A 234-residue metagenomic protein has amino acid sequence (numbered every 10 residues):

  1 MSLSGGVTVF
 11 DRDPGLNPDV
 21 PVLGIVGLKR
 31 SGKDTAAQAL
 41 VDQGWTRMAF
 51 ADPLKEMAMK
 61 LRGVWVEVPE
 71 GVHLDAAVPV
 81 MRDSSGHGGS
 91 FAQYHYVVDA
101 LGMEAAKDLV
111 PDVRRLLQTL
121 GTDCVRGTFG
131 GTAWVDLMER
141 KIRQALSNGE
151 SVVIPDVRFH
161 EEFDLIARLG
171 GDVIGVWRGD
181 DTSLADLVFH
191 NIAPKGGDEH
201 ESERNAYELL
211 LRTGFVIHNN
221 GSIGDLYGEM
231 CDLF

Functional and structural regions predicted by a protein language model:
S2-L16: Pre-Walker A adenine-sensing motif
L3, D52-N148: ATP-dependent small-molecule kinase phosphotransfer cores that center on conserved nucleotide phosphate-binding segments
N17-L23, G149-E150: Pre-Walker A (Motif I) flank of P-loop NTPase domains
I25, I154: Hydrophobic anchor at the beta1->P-loop junction of P-loop NTPases
V26, L137-M138, H160-R168, G175-F234: Small-molecule kinase domains that catalyze NTP-dependent phosphoryl transfer to phosphate-bearing small molecules
L28-S31: ATP-binding Walker
D34: Walker A/P-loop
V41-M48, G63-V66: Post-Walker A helix-loop "phosphate-sensing" segment adjacent to the P-loop in P-loop NTPases
